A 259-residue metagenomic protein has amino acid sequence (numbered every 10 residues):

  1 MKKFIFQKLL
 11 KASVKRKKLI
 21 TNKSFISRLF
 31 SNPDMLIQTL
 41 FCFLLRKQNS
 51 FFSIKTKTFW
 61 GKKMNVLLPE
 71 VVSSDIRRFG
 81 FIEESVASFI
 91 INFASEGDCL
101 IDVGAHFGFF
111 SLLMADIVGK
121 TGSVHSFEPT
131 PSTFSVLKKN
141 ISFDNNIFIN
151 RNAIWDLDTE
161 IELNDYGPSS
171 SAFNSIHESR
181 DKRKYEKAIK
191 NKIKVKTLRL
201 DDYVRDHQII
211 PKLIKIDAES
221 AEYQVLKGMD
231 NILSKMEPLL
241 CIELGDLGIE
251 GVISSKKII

Functional and structural regions predicted by a protein language model:
M1-I259: Phosphate/nucleotide-binding beta-alpha loop and adjacent structural elements of enzyme active sites
